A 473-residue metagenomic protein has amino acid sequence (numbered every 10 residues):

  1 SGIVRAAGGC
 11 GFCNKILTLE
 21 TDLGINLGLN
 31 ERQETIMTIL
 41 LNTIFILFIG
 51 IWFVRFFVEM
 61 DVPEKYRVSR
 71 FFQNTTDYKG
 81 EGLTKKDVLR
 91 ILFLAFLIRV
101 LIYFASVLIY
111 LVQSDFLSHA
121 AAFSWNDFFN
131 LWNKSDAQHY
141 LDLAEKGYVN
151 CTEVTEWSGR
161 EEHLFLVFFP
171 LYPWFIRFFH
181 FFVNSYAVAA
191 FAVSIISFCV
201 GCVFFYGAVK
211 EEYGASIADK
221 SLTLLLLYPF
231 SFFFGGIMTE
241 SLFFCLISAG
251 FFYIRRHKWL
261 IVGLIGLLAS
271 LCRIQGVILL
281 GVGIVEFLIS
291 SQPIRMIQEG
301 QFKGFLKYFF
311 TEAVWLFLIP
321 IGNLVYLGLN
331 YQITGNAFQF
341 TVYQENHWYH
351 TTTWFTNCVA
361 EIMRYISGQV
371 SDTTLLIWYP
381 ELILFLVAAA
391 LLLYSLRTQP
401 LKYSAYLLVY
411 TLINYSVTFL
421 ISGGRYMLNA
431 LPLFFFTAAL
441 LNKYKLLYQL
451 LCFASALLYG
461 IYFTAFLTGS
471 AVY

Functional and structural regions predicted by a protein language model:
I98-S114, L268-A269, G276-S395, K402-L407 (+1 more regions): Membrane-lumen/periplasm interface segments of specific transmembrane helices in polyprenyl phosphate-linked
K134-V183, N357-M363, N414: Short hydrophobic/aromatic helix or loop-helix immediately within or flanking a transmembrane segment in polytopic
W174-F178, A192-E212, V387-L391: Transmembrane-helix motifs of polytopic, lipid-linked glycan transferases
N184-A190, V200, F205-L227, C245 (+2 more regions): Transmembrane-helix signature of polytopic, membrane-embedded enzymes that assemble or transfer cell-envelope glycans
K210-S216, G250-I261, S291-P293, L441: Membrane-interface transmembrane helices that cradle and orient dolichyl/undecaprenyl
L226, F230-F233, I247-F252, L260-E286 (+2 more regions): Membrane-interface alpha helices of multi-pass inner-membrane proteins
F230, G236-L242, G423: Short acidic/glycine- and proline-prone juxtamembrane loop motifs at membrane-interface regions of multi-pass membrane
L316-P320, K443-A471: Signature aromatic-anchored transmembrane alpha helix within multi-pass, membrane-resident enzymes that catalyze glycan
